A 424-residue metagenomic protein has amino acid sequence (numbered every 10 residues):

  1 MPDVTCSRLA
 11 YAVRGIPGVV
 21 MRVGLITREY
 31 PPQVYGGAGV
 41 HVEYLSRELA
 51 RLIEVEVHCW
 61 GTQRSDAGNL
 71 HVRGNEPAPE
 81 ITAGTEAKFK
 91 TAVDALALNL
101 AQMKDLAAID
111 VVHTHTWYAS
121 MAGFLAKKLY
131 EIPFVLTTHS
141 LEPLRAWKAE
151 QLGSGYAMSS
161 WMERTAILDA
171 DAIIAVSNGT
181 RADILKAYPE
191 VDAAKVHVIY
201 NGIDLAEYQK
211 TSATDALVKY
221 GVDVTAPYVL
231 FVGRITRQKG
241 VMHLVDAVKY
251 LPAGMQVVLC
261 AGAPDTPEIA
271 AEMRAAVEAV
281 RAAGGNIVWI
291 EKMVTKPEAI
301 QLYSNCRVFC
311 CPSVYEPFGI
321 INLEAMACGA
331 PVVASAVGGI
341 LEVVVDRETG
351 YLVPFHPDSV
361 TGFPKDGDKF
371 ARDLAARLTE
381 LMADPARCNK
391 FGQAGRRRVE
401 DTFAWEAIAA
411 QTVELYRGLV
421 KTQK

Functional and structural regions predicted by a protein language model:
P2-D66, K424: N-terminal subdomain of nucleotide-sugar transferases
V40, P227, F231, T236-Y250 (+1 more regions): A conserved mid-protein helix/loop that constitutes part of the nucleotide-sugar donor-binding site
G179, G202: Carbohydrate-associated surface elements
Q209-V222: A short helix/loop element that forms part of the nucleotide-sugar donor recognition site in Leloir-type
A261, A270-M293, P297: Nucleotide-activated donor-binding/catalytic signature segment of Leloir-type glycosyltransferases, i.e., the conserved
Q301-C306: Short alpha-helical donor nucleotide-sugar binding micro-motif in glycosyltransferases
V308, P331-A334, V344, Y351-L352: Short hydrophobic beta-strand element within catalytic cores of glycosyltransferases and related nucleotide-activated
V314: Aromatic "clamp/platform" in nucleotide-sugar-dependent glycosyltransferases that forms part of the donor/acceptor
